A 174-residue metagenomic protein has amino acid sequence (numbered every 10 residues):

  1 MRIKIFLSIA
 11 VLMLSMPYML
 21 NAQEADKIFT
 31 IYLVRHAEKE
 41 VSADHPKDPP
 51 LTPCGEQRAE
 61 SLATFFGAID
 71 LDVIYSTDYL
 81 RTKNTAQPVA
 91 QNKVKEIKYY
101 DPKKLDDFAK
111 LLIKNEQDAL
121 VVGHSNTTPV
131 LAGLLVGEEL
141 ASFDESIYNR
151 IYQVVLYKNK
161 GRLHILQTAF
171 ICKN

Functional and structural regions predicted by a protein language model:
M1-D26: Bacterial Sec-dependent N-terminal signal peptides
A25-L112, E116, T128-L131, E138-N174: Active-site-proximal alpha-helix that buttresses catalytic centers in soluble enzyme cores
L120-V122: Periplasmic-binding protein-like
